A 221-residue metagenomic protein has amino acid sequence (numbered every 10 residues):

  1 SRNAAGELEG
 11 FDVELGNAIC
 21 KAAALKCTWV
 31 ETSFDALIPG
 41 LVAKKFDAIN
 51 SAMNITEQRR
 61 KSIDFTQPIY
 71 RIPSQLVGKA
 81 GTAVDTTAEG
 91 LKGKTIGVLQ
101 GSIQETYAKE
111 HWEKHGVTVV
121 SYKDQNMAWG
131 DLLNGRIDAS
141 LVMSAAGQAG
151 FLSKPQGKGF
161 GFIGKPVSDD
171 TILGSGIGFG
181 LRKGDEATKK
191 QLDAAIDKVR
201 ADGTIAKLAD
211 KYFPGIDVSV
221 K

Functional and structural regions predicted by a protein language model:
S1-A5, G16-K26, Q104-K123, F151-K158: Ligand-binding cleft/hinge of the Venus flytrap
S1-A52, D202, Y212-G215: Extracytoplasmic small-molecule ligand-binding "clamshell" domains of the periplasmic binding protein/Venus flytrap
S1-E14, T87-E89, S168-T171, K221: Short, solvent-exposed loop/beta-turn-alpha elements that line the ligand-binding surface or hinge of extracytoplasmic
A18-A22, V30-E31, D35-I49, S62-D64 (+3 more regions): Short helices/loops that flank or line small-molecule/ion binding pockets
D35-A36, A52-K61, K109-H111, D138-L173: A ligand-binding cleft/hinge motif common to bilobed small-molecule-binding domains
Y70-G78, Q156-D193, F213-K221: Periplasmic-binding protein-like
G78-I96: Flexible hinge/capping segments at coil-to-helix
I103-V120, G159-F162, D193-K221: Ligand-binding clefts/hinges and TM-proximal coupling segments of bilobed small-molecule sensing domains
